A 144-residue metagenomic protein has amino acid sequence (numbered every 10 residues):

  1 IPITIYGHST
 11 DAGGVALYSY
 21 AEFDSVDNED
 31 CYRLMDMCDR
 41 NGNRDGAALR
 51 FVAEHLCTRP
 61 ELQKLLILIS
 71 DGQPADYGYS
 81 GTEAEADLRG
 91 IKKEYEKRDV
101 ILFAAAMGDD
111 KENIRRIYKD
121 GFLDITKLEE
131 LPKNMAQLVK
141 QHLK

Functional and structural regions predicted by a protein language model:
I1-K144: Acidic, glycine-rich A-domain
